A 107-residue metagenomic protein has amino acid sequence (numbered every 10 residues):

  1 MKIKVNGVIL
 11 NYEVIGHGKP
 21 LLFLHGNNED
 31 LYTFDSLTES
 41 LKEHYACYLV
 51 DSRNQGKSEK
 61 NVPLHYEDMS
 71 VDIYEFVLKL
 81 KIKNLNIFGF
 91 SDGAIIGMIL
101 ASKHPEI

Functional and structural regions predicted by a protein language model:
M1-I9: N-terminal cap/lid segment of alpha/beta-hydrolase-fold proteins
K4, E13-V14, G89: Well-ordered beta-strand positions
V8-E59: Conserved HGGG/HGGXW glycine-rich cap/lid loop of the alpha/beta-hydrolase fold
D35, Y74, M98-S102: Short, hydrophobic alpha-helix immediately C-terminal to the catalytic nucleophile
Y48, S52-F88: Active-site loop/oxyanion-hole signature of alpha/beta-hydrolase fold enzymes
K83-I107: Conserved hydrolase catalytic core segment
